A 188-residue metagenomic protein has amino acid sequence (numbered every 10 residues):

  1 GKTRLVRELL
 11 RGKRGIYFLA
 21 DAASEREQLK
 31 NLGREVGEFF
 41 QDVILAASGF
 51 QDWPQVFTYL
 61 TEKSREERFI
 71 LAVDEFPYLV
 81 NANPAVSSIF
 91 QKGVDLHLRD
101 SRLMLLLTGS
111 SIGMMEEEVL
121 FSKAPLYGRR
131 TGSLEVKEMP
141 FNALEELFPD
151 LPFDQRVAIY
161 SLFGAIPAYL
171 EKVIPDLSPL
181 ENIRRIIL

Functional and structural regions predicted by a protein language model:
G1-L188: Phosphate-binding site recognition
